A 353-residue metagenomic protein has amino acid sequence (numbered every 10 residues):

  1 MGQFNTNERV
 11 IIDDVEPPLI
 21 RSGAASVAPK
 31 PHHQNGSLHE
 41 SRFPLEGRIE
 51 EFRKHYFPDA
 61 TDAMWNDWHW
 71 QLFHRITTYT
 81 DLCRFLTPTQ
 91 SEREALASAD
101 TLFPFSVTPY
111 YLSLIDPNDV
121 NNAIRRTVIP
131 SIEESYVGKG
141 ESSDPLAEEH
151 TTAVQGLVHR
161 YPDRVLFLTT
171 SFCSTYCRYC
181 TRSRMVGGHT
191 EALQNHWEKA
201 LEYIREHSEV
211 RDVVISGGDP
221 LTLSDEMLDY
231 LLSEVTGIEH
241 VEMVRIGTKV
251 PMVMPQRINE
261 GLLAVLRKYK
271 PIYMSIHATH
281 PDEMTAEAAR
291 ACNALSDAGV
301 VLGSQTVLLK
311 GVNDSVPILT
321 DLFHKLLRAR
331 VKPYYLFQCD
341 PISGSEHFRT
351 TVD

Functional and structural regions predicted by a protein language model:
G2-H159: Flexible, acidic/Gly-rich N-terminal and inter-domain linker regions that tether and position cofactor-handling modules
V107, V120, Y161, V165 (+4 more regions): Generic hydrophobic, aliphatic-rich segments that mediate packing or membrane embedding
Y111, C177, Y334: Conserved, mostly hydrophobic/aromatic
T152, S171-Y179, E198, Y203-S208: A short mid-domain helix/strand-loop element embedded in enzyme catalytic domains that forms or borders the active-site
H159-Q194, I246: Canonical Radical SAM [4Fe-4S] cluster-binding loop centered on the CxxxCxxC motif and its immediate flanking residues
F167, V213-I215: Hydrophobic positions in the central parallel beta-sheet of the AAA+
E198-D212, L221-D353: Conserved AdoMet/S-adenosylmethionine-binding subsite of the radical SAM
G218: Active-site flanking residues adjacent to catalytic metal/cofactor-binding acidic residues
